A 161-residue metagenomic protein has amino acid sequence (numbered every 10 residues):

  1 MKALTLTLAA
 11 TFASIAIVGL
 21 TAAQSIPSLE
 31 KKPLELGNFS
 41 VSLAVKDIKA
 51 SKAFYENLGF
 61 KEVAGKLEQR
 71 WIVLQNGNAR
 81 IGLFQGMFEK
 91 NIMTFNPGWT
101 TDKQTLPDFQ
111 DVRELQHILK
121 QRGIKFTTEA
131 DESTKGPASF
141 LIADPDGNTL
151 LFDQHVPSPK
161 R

Functional and structural regions predicted by a protein language model:
M1-A9: Bacterial N-terminal signal peptides that target proteins for export
F12, I17-K49, H155-R161: N-terminal beta-strand motif that seeds the catalytic metal site of vicinal oxygen chelate
E35, S42-M87: Core segments of cupin and vicinal oxygen chelate
S40, I92-T94: Structural preference for beta-strand elements that scaffold enzyme active sites
K46-K49, M87-F88, F95-T149: Vicinal oxygen chelate
G65, F84-M87, E132-T134, F152-P159: Short beta->alpha transition motifs characteristic of CBS
W71, R80, I92, S139-L141: Short hydrophobic/aromatic beta-strand element in the GNAT-like acyltransferase core that lines or flanks the acyl-donor
